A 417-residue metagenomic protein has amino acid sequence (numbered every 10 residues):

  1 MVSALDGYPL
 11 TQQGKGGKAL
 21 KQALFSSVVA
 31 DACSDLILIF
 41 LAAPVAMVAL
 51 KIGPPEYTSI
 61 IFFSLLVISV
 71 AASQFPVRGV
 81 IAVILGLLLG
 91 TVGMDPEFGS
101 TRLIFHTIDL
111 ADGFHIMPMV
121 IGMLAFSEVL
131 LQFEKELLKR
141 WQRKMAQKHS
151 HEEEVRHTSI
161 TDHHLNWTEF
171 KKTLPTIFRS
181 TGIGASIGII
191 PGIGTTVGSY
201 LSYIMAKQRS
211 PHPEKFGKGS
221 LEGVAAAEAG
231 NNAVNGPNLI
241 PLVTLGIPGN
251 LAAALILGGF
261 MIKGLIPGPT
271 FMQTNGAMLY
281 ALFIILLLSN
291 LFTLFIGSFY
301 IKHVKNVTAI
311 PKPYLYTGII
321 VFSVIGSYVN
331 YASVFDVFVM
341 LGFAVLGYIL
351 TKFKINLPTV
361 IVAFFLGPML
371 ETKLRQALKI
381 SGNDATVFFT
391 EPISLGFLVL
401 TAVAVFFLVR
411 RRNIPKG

Functional and structural regions predicted by a protein language model:
M1-P9, I39-L41, V83-I84, T195-K207 (+4 more regions): Re-entrant/interfacial helical elements at transmembrane boundaries that shape and gate the permeation pathway
M1-V2, C33-I37, I187-T196, A227-N232 (+3 more regions): Short helix-coil transition sites and intra-membrane helix breaks within transmembrane domains of multi-pass
P9-S26, P211-G223, L251-A254, I355-T359: Membrane-interface alpha-helices at helix entry/exit sites of multi-pass transporters
K21-L137, I262-N413: Membrane-embedded alpha-helical modules
A32, L36, F40, T181 (+8 more regions): Hydrophobic alpha-helical segments of membrane proteins
T101-S220, K305, I325-Y328, D384-A385 (+2 more regions): Helix-loop-helix hairpins and the membrane-proximal interhelical loops of multi-pass alpha-helical transport proteins
T168-I187, G223, A229-I240, M340-F343: Short, hydrophobic/aliphatic alpha-helical segments
S220-L245, G249, G268-I296: A structural-propensity feature for long, helix-poor, extended segments
